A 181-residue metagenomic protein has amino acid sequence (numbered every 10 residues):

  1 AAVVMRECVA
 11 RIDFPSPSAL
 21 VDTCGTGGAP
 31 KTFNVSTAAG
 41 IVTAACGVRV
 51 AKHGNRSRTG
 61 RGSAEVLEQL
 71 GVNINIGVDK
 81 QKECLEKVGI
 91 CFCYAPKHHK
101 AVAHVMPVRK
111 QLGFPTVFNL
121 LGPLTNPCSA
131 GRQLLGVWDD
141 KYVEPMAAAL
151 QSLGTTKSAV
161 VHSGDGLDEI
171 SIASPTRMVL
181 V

Functional and structural regions predicted by a protein language model:
A1-P30, V50: Acidic, glycine/proline-rich low-complexity segments that act as flexible tails and inter-domain linkers
A10, K31-F33, G47, E68-N75 (+2 more regions): Glycine-rich anion-binding loops and their surrounding alpha/beta cores
S16-C24, A51-S57, F118-L124: Core alpha/beta catalytic barrel or barrel-like domain that forms the active/cofactor pocket in diverse metabolic
S16-P17, S36, Q111: Hydrophobic alpha-helical segments and their boundary regions
P17-L20, G54, S63, V105 (+2 more regions): A residue-level detector for conformationally permissive "hinge/kink" positions
T23-G25, A29-C84: A generic, well-ordered mixed alpha/beta core segment in the N-terminal half of proteins
